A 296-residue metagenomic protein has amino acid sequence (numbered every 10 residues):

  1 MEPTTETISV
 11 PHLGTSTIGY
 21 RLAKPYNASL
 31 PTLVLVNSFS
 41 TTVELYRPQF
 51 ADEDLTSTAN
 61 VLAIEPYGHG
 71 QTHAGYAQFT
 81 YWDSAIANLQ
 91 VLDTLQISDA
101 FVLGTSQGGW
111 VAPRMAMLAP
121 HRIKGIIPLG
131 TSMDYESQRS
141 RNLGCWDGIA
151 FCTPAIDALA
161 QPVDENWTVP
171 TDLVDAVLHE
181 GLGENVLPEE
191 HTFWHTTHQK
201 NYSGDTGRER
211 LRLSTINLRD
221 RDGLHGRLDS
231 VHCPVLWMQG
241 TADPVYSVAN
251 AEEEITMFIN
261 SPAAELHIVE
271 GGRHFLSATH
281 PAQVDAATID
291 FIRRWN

Functional and structural regions predicted by a protein language model:
H12-A74: Conserved HGGG/HGGXW glycine-rich cap/lid loop of the alpha/beta-hydrolase fold
P48, N60-L103, L118, A286: Active-site loop/oxyanion-hole signature of alpha/beta-hydrolase fold enzymes
G104, G108, A112: Gly/Ala-rich beta-loop-alpha elbow adjacent to hydrolase catalytic centers
P113, M117-L118, I123-W167: Flexible "cap/lid" loop of the alpha/beta hydrolase fold
S137, V163-D229: Conserved alpha/beta-hydrolase catalytic His-Asp/Glu region
V231, W237-Q239, D243: Short beta-strand/loop motif that positions the catalytic acidic residue of the alpha/beta-hydrolase fold
P244-N250: Conserved alpha/beta-hydrolase "acid-adjacent" motif
S261-N296: Catalytic active-site module of serine/aspartate enzymes centered on a nucleophile-bearing elbow/loop
